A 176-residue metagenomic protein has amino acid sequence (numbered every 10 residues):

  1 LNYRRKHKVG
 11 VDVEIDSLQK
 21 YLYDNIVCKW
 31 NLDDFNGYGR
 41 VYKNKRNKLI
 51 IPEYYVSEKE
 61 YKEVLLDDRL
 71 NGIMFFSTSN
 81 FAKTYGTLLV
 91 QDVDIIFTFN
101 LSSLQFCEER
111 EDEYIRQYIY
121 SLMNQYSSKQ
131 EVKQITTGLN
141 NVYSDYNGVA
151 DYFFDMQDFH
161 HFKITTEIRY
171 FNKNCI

Functional and structural regions predicted by a protein language model:
L1-Y85: Small/polar-rich, solvent-exposed N-terminal microdomains that initiate assembly or binding
H7, N174-I176: C-terminal interaction module
E14, L18-V27, V93, D112-L122: Extended low-complexity, serine/threonine- and proline-enriched intrinsically disordered segments
D34, G39, D112-R169: Acidic-leaning, charged glycine-interspersed low-complexity segments
Y85-S103, Q157-N172: Oligomerization/assembly interface segments of phage tail-like spikes and tubes
S102-I115: Short histidine-centered catalytic/ligand-binding loop motif
